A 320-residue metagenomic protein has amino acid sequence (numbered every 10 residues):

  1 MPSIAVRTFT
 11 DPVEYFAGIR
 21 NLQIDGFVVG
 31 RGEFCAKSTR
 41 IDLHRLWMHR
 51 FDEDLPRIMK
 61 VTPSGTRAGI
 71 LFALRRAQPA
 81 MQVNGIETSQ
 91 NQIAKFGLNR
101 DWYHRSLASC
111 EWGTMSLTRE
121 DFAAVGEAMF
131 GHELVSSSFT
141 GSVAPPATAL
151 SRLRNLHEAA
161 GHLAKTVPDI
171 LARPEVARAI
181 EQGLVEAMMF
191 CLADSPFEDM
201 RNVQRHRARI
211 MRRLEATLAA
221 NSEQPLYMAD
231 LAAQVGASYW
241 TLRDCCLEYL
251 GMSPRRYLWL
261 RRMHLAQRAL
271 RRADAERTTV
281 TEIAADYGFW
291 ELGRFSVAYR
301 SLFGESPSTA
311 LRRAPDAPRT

Functional and structural regions predicted by a protein language model:
M1-E33, P79-S222, Y227-A229, A233-Y239 (+3 more regions): Alpha-helical bundle regulatory/interaction domains
M1-T66, I70-F72: N-terminal low-complexity or simple alpha-helical regulatory segments that function as activation/interaction modules
W47-H49, L55-W102: Well-ordered mid-protein domain cores that form the structural environment of catalytic cofactors
P63, R207, W259: Short, conserved glycine- and acidic-residue-centered signature motifs in active-site or ligand-binding loops
I210-L214, L258-M263: Generic hydrophobic, amphipathic alpha-helix propensity
A237, L247, R256-W259: C-terminal structural cap/anchor segments
L242, C246, R294-F295, Y299: Short hydrophobic/aromatic patch on the recognition helix
A285, V297, F303: Conserved glycine-rich phosphate/nucleotide-binding loop and adjacent Mg2+-coordinating catalytic segment
